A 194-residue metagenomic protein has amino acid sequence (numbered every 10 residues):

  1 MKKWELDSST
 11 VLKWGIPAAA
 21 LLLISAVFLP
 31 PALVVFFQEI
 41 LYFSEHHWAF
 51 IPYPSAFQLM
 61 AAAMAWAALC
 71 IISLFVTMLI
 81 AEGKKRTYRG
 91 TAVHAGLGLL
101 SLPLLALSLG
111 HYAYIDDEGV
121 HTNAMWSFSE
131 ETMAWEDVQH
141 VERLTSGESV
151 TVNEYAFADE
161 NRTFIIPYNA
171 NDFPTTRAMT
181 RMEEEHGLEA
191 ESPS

Functional and structural regions predicted by a protein language model:
M1-T87: N-terminal membrane-targeting/pre-transmembrane regions
W4, F50-I51, T122, A156-A158: Generic recognition of long tandem-repeat/solenoid scaffolds
P52-Y53, D116, A134, P193: Helix N-cap / beta->alpha transition motif
A62-T77, A113-G119, H140-E154, H186-G187: Juxtamembrane/interfacial segments around transmembrane helices
R86-Y114: Internal/C-terminal transmembrane anchor helices
G110-E130: Alpha-helical transmembrane signal-anchor/signal-peptide segments
N123-F173: Non-transmembrane, membrane-adjacent beta-strand/coil modules in membrane-associated proteins and peripheral
N169-S194: Structured, soluble extracytoplasmic/luminal domains of envelope-associated proteins
